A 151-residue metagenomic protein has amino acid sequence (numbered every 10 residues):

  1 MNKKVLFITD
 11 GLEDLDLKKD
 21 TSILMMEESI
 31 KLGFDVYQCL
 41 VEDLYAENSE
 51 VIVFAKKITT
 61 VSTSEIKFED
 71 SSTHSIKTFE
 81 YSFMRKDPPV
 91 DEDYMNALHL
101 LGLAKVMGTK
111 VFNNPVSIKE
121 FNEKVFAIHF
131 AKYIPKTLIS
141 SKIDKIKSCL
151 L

Functional and structural regions predicted by a protein language model:
N2-K31, C39-K86, D91-L151: Active-site nucleotide/adenylate-binding loops and adjacent lid/helix of ATP-dependent enzymes
V36: Short beta-strand element of Class I
